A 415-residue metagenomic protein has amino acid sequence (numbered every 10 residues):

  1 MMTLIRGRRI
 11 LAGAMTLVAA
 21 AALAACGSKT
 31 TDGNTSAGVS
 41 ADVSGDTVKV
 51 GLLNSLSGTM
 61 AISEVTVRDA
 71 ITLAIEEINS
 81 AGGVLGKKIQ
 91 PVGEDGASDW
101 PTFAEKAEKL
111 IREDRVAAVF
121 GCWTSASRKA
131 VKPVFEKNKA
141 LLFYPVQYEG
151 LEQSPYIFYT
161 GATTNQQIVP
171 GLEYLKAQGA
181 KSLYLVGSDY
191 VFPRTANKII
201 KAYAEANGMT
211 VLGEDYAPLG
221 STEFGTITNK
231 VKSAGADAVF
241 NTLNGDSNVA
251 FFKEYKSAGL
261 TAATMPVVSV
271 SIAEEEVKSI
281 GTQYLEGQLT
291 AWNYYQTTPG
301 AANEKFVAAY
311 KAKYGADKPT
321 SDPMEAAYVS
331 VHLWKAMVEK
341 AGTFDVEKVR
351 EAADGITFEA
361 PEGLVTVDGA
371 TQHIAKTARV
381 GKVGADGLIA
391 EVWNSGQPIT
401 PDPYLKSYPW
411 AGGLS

Functional and structural regions predicted by a protein language model:
A21-A25: C-terminal motif of bacterial Sec signal peptides marking the signal peptidase cleavage site
C26-S36: Bacterial lipoprotein signal-peptidase II cleavage site
S28, A360-S415: Solvent-exposed, acidic/polar segments of extracytosolic/periplasmic ligand-binding ectodomains
T35-S36, I62-D69, S80-L151, T160 (+3 more regions): Beta-alpha junction/loop-to-helix N-cap segments that form part of ligand/metal-binding clefts
G38-A70, E94-P101, W123-A126, V186-R194 (+3 more regions): Extracytoplasmic "Venus flytrap"
E105, E149-G150, P155-A258, T297-K305: Extracellular/periplasmic Venus flytrap/periplasmic-binding protein
L110-C122, F143-P145, Y184-G187, G235-G245 (+3 more regions): Periplasmic-binding protein-like
Y255-Y328, E339-F344, N394-L414: Extracellular/periplasmic periplasmic-binding protein-like sensory domains
